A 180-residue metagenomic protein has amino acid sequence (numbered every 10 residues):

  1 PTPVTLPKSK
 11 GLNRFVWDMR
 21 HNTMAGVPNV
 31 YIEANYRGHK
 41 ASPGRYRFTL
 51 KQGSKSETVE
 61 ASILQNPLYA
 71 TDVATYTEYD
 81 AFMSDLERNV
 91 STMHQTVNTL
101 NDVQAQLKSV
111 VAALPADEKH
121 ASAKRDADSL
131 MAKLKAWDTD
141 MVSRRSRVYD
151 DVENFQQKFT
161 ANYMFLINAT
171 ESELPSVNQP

Functional and structural regions predicted by a protein language model:
P1-R37: Glycine-centered tight-turn motifs at strand-turn-strand junctions
P3-P7, Y36, L86, M93 (+1 more regions): Hydrophobic alpha-helical scaffolding
D18-R20, K51-G53, L64: Solvent-exposed residues in well-ordered beta-strands and their adjoining turns, especially edge/terminal strands
T23-V27, K51-V59: Short acidic/polar inter-strand loop motif in beta-rich domains
G38-S42: Surface-exposed, short loops/turns at beta-strand junctions within beta-sandwich domains
V59-A61, T92-P180: Mature extracytoplasmic or organellar-lumen-exposed domains after removal of signal/transit peptides
E60-H94: Low-complexity, Pro/Ser/Thr- and charge-rich linker/hinge segments at domain boundaries
